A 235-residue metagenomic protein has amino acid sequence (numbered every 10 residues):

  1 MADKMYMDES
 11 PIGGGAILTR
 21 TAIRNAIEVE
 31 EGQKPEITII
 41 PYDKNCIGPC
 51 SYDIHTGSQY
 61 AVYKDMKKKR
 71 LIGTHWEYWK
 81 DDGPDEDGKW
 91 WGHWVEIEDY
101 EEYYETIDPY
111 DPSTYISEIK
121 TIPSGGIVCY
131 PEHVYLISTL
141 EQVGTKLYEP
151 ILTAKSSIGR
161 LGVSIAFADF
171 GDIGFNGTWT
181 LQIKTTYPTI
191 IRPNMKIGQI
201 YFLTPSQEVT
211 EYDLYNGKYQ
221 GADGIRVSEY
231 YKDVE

Functional and structural regions predicted by a protein language model:
M1-E235: DUTPase catalytic domain/fold
